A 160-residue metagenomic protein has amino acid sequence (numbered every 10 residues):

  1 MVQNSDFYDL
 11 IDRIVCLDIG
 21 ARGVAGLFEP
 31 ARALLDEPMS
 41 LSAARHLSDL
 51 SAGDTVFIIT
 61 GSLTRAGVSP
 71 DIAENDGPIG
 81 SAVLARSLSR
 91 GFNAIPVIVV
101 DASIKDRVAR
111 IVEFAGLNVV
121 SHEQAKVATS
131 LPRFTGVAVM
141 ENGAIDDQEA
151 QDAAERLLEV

Functional and structural regions predicted by a protein language model:
M1-T55, L63-T64: Positively charged, low-complexity intrinsically disordered leader regions
M39-A44, V83, Q151-A154: Short alpha-helical segments and helix-capping/turn motifs at coil-helix boundaries
I58-L63, V160: Short loop/turn segments at strand-loop or loop-helix junctions that form parts of catalytic or ligand-binding pockets
S62-I72: Glycine-/proline-rich flexible loop or hinge segments
S62-T64, A102-D106: Acidic, glycine-rich active-site loops and adjacent beta-strand->loop/helix elements that engage anionic groups
D71-N93: Histidine-anchored nucleotide/phosphate-binding helix
I95-S103: Short internal beta-strands
R110-V160: An acidic, phosphate/nucleotide-engaging active-site surface
